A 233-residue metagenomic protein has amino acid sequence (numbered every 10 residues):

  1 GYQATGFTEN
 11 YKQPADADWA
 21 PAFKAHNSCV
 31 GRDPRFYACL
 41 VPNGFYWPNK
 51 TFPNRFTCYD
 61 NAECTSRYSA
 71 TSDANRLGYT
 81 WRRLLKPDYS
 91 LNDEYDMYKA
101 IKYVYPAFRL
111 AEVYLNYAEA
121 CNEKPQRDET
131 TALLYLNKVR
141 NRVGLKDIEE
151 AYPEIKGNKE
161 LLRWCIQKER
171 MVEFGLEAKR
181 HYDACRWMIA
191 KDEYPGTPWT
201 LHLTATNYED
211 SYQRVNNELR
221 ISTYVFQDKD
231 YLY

Functional and structural regions predicted by a protein language model:
G1, M97-L110, L136, R140 (+1 more regions): Long, intrinsically disordered, low-complexity segments
F7, K12-R109: Flexible, polar/acidic helix-loop-strand segments at domain edges
G31, R35, E112, N116-Y117 (+4 more regions): Extracytoplasmic/secreted proteins, especially bacterial periplasmic and envelope-associated proteins
A38-V41, A120, K168, R186: Hydrophobic side chains in beta-strands
L110, Y117-E119, K124: Structural register within alpha-helical repeat arrays
K124-T131: Structural helix-adjacent loops and short alpha-helical linkers that scaffold large soluble proteins
K146-E150: Boundary/linker segments of alpha-helical solenoid repeat arrays
